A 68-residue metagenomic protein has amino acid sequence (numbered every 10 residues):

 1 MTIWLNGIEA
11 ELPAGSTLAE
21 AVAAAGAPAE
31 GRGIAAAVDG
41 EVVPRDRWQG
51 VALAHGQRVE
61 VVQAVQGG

Functional and structural regions predicted by a protein language model:
M1-G67: Ubiquitin-like/PB1-type beta-grasp interaction modules and other compact soluble beta-rich domains
